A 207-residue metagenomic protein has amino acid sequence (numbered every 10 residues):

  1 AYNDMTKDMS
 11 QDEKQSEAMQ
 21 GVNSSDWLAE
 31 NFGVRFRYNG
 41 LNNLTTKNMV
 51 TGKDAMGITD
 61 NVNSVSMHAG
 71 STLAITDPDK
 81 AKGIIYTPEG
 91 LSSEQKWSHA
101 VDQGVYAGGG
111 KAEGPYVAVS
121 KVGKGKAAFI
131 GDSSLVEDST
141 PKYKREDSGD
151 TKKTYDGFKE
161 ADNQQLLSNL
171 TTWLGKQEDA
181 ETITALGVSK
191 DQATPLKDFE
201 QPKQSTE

Functional and structural regions predicted by a protein language model:
A1-Y2, Y38, F129-I130: A structural signal for short, well-ordered beta-strand segments and their strand-loop junctions that often border
Y2-K7, P202-T206: Short, intrinsically disordered, charge-balanced linker/junction segments flanking boundaries in proteins
D4-G108: An acidic, glycine-rich "communication" segment
D102-E207: Extracellular ligand-binding/catalytic regions of CAZymes and related secreted enzymes and adhesion modules
